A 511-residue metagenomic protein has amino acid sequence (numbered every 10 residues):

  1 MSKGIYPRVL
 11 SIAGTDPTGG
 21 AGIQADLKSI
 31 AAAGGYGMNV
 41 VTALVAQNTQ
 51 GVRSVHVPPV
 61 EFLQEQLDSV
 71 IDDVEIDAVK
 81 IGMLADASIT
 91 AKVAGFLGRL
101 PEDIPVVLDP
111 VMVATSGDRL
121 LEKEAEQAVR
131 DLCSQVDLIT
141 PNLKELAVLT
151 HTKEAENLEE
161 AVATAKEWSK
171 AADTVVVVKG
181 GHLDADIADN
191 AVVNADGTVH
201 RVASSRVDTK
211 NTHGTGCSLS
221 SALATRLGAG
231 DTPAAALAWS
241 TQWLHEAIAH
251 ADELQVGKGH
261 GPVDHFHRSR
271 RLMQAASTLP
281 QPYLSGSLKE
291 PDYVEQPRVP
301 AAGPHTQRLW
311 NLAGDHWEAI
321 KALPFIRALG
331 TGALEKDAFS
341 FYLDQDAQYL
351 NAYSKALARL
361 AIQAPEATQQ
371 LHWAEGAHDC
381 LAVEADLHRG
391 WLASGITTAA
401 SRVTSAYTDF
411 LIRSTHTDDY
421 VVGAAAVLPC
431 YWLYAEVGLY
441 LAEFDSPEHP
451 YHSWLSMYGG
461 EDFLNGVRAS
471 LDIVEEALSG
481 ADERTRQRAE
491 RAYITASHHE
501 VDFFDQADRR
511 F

Functional and structural regions predicted by a protein language model:
S2-S11, I23, K28-T115, V263-L272: Conserved N-terminal subdomain of the carbohydrate kinase-like
Y6, S54-V57, A235-Q296: Charged C-terminal helix
I12-T18, V199-H213: Short pre-catalytic strand/loop immediately N-terminal to key active-site residues, enriched for Gly-Thr
Q24, S29, A147-V148, K210-P233: Short, small-residue alpha-helix embedded
E122-V199, D208: Conserved phosphate/ATP/ADP-binding segment of small-molecule kinases
D292-P300, A347, T368-N465, I494 (+1 more regions): Active-site-proximal alpha-helical scaffolds that flank and shape metal-associated catalytic sites
P297-I326, E461-D472: Acidic, low-complexity proline/glycine-rich segments
G314-I320, L329, A333-Q363, A425-A435: Alpha-helical bundle segments that constitute or directly flank the non-heme di-iron/ferroxidase center
